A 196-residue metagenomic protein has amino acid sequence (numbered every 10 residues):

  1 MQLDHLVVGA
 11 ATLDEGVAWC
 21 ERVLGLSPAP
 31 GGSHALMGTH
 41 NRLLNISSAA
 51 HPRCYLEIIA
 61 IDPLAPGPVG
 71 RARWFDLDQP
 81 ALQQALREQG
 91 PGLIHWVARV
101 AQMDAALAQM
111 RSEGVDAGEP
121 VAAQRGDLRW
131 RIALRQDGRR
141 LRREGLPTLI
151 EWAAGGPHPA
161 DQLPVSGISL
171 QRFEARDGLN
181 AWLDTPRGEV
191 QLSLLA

Functional and structural regions predicted by a protein language model:
M1-L3, G9-S27, I46-A196: Glyoxalase I/VOC metalloenzyme domain signal
S27-A35: Conserved catalytic-core motifs of GNAT/GCN5-like acyltransferases
A35-G38, L141-R143: A short catalytic or substrate-binding loop motif that flags glycine-/basic-rich loops and adjacent residues that bind
L36-H40, G126-L128: Short acidic/glycine-enriched loop/turn segments that link adjacent beta-strands
R42-L44: Short beta-strand scaffold segments in enzyme catalytic cores
